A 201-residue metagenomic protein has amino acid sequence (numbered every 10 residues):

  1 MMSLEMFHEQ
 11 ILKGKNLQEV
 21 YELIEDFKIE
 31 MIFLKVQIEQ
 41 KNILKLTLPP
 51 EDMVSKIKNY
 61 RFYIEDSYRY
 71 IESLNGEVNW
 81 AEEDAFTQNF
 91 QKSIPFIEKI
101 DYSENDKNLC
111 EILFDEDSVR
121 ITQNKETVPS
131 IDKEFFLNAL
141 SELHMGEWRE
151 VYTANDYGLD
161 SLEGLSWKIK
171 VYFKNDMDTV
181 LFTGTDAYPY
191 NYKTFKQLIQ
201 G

Functional and structural regions predicted by a protein language model:
M1-E30: Short, charge/polar-rich alpha-helical segments
H8-I11, I112-L113, H144-E147: Short, solvent-exposed coil/turn linker segments
I11, M31-L34, I38-K45: Secondary-structure edge/capping motif, primarily at the C-terminal ends of alpha-helices and the immediately following
K41-D106, D117, N124-F135, L140-G201: Short, well-ordered, aromatic-rich surface patches in folded extracellular/luminal domains
C110-D115, V119: Conserved beta-hairpin
